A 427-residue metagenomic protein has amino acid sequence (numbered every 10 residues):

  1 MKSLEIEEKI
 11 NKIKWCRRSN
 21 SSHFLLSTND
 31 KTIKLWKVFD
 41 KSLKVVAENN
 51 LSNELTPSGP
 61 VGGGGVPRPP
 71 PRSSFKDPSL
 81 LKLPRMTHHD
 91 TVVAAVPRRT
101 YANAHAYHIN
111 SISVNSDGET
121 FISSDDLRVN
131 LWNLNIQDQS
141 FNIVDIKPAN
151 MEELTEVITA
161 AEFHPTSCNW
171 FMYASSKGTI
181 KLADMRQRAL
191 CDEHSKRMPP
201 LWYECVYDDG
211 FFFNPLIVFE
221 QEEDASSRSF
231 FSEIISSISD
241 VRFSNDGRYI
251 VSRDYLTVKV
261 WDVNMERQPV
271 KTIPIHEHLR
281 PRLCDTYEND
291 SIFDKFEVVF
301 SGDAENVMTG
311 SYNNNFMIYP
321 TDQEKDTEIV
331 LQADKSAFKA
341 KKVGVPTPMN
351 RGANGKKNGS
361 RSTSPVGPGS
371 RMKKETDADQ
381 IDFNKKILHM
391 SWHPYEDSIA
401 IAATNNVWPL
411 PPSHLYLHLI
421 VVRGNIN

Functional and structural regions predicted by a protein language model:
M1-E7, D40-I109, N130-E162, Q187-S237 (+4 more regions): Inter-blade linker and blade-boundary elements of WD-repeat/beta-propeller domains
M1-T28, L35: General structural concept
K14-S22, I112-G118, A161-C168, V241-G247 (+2 more regions): Loop/turn segments within WD40 beta-propeller blades
F24-N29, F121-S124, F171-S175, I250-R253 (+2 more regions): Conserved beta-strand element within WD40/beta-propeller blades
D30, N115, D126-R128, T155 (+1 more regions): Sequence/structural signature of beta-propeller domains
I33-F39, S124, V129-N135, I180-D184 (+5 more regions): WD40-repeat beta-propellers
F293-N313, L388-S391: C-terminal transmembrane module of eukaryotic multi-pass membrane proteins
H389-N427: Blade-level signature of beta-propeller repeat domains, shared across WD40, Kelch, NHL, RCC1 and BNR/Asp-box propellers
